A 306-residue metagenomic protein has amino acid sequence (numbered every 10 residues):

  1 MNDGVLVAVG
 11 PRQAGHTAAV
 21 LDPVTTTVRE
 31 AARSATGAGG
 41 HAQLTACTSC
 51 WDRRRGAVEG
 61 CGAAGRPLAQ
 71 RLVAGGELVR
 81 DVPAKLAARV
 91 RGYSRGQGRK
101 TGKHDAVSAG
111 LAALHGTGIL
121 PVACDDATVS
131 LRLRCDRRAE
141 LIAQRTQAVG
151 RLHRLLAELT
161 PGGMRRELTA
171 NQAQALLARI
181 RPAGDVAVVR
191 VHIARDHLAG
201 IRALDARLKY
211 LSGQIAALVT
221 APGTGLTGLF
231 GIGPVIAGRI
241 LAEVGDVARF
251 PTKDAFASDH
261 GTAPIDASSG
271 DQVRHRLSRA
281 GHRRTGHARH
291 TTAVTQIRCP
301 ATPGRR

Functional and structural regions predicted by a protein language model:
N2-P23, A109, L141: Gly/Thr-rich phosphate-binding beta-strand-loop-beta motif of the actin/hexokinase/Hsp70
Q13-G39: Short glycine-rich, Thr/Ser-proximal phosphate-binding strand/loop in the N-terminal lobe of ATP-dependent enzymes
T17, A64-A69: Short, well-ordered alpha-helical microsegments
A38-R55: Short, basic/hydrophobic alpha-helical segments
D52-A64: Short glycine-rich phosphate-binding loop at a beta-alpha junction
R80-P121, V129, L133, E140 (+4 more regions): Short alpha-helix plus adjacent loop in nuclease-associated cores
L133-G225: Glycine-rich, often acidic, oxyanion-interacting loops/wings at catalytic, nucleic-acid, or phospho-protein interfaces
G228, P234-V235, R239-R306: Phosphate-backbone recognition surface of nucleic-acid-processing proteins
